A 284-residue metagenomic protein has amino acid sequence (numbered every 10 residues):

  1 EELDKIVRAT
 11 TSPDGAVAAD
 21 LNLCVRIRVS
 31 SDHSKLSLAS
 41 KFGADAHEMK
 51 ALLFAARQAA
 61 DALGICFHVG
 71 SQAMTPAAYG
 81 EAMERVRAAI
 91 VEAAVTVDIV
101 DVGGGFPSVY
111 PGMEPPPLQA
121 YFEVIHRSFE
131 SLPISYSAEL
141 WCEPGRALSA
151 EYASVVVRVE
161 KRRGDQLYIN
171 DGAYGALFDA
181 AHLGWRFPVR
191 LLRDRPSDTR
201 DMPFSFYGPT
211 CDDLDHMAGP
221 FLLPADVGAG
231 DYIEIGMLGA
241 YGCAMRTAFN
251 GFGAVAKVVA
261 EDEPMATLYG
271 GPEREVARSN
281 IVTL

Functional and structural regions predicted by a protein language model:
E1-D101, F106, M113, V124 (+1 more regions): Active-site-proximal beta-alpha core segment in soluble small-molecule metabolic enzymes
E2-D4, S31, A73, S108 (+4 more regions): Glycine-rich nucleotide phosphate-binding loop and flanking beta-alpha elements of Rossmann-like dinucleotide-binding
G15-A18, S34, R57-A59, D101 (+6 more regions): Solvent-exposed alpha-helices and their adjacent loops that cap or buttress functional pockets in soluble metabolic
S34-L36, P76, P111, E151 (+2 more regions): Generic domain-boundary/flexible-linker signal
A88-V91, E130, I134, G164 (+1 more regions): Short helix-capping and hinge/turn segments at secondary-structure transitions, especially at repeat and domain
T96-I99, S137-W141: Flexible, glycine/charged-enriched surface loops at secondary-structure junctions
P117: Conserved N-terminal phosphate-binding loop of PLP-dependent enzymes in the Aspartate aminotransferase
V124, E139-L284: Charged (often Lys/Glu-rich) extended helix/loop segments that serve as interaction or gating elements
